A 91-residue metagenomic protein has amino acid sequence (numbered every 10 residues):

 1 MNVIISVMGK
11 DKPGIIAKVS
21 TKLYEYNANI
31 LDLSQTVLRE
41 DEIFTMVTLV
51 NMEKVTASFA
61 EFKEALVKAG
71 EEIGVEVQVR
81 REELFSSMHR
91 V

Functional and structural regions predicted by a protein language model:
M1-V91: A conserved regulatory-domain signal marking ACT and ACT-like small-molecule sensing domains and adjacent regulatory
